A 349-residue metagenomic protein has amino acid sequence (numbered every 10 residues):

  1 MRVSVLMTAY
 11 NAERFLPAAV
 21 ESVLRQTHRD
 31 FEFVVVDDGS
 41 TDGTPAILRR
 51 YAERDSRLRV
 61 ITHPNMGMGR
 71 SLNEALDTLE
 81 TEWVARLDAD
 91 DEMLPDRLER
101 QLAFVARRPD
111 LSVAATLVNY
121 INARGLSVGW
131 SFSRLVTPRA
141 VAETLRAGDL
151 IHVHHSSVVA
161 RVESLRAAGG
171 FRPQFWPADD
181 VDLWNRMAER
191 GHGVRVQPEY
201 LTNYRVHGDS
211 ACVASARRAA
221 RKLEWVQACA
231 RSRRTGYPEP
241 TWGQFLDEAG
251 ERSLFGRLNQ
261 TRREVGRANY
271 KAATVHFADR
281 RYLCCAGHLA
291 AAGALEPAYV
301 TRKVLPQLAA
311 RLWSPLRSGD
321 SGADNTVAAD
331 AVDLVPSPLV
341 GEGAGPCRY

Functional and structural regions predicted by a protein language model:
E21-D30: Short, acidic, metal-binding catalytic loop of nucleotide-sugar glycosyltransferases
S22, D37-A46, M66, D88: A conserved acidic beta->alpha catalytic loop
D30-G39, R59-P64, A89: Short beta-strand/loop segment that forms part of the nucleotide-sugar
H63-L79, R100: Glycine-rich, basic loop-to-helix element that forms the pyrophosphate-binding segment of sugar-nucleotide handling
D77, L94, T116, W130 (+1 more regions): Conserved nucleotide-sugar donor-binding catalytic segment
V84: Short aromatic/hydrophobic "clamp" motif used to bind/position activated sugar donors
D96-V128: Conserved donor NDP-sugar-binding/catalytic core segment of glycosyltransferases
P138, Y200-G208, V213-E239, T274 (+2 more regions): Catalytic core of nucleotide-sugar-dependent glycosyltransferases
